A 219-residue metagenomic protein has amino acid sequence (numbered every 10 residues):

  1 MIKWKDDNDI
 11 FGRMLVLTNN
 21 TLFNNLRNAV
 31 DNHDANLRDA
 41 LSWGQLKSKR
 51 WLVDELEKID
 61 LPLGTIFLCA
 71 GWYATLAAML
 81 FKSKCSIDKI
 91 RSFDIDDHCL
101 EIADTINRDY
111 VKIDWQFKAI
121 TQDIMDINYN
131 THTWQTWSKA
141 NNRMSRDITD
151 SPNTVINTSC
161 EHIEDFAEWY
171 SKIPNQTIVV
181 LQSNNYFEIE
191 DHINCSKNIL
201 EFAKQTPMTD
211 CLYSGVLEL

Functional and structural regions predicted by a protein language model:
M1-G64: S-adenosyl-L-methionine
L61-T75: Conserved class I S-adenosyl-L-methionine
Y73-I87: Conserved SAM-binding loop of SAM-dependent methyltransferases across substrates and taxa, primarily the Class I
M79-L80, T131-T133, F166-K172: A short acidic, amphipathic alpha-helical/loop segment
D88-I95: Conserved SAM-binding motif I beta-strand of class I
H98: Conserved Rossmann-like nucleotide-cofactor binding loop
E101-T154: S-adenosyl-L-methionine
E164-L219: C-terminal substrate-binding/active-site "lid" region of AdoMet-derived donor-dependent transferases
